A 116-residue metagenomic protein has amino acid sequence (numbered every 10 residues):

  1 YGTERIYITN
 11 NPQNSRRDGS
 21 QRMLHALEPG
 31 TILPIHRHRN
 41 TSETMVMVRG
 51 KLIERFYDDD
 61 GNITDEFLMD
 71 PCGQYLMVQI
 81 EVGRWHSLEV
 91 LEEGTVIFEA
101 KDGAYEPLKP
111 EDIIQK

Functional and structural regions predicted by a protein language model:
Y1-G19, D65-P71, K116: A short, N-terminal "cap"/entry segment at the start of jelly-roll beta-barrel domains of the cupin/DSBH fold
S20-R22, T41-E43, Y75, G94-T95: Short, surface-exposed beta-edge/turn micro-motifs
M23-T41: Conserved short histidine dyad/triad with adjacent acidic residue
L24-A26, T44, M77-Q79, E99: Conserved hydrophobic/aromatic beta-strand scaffold that supports enzyme active sites
P34-H36, E54-F56, V78-I80, H86-L91 (+1 more regions): Short beta-strand His + acidic residue motifs that chelate non-heme Fe in jelly-roll/DSBH and cupin folds
N40-D60: Glycine- and acidic-residue-biased ligand/ion/polar-headgroup-sensing regions
D60-L68, W85-K116: Double-stranded beta-helix
